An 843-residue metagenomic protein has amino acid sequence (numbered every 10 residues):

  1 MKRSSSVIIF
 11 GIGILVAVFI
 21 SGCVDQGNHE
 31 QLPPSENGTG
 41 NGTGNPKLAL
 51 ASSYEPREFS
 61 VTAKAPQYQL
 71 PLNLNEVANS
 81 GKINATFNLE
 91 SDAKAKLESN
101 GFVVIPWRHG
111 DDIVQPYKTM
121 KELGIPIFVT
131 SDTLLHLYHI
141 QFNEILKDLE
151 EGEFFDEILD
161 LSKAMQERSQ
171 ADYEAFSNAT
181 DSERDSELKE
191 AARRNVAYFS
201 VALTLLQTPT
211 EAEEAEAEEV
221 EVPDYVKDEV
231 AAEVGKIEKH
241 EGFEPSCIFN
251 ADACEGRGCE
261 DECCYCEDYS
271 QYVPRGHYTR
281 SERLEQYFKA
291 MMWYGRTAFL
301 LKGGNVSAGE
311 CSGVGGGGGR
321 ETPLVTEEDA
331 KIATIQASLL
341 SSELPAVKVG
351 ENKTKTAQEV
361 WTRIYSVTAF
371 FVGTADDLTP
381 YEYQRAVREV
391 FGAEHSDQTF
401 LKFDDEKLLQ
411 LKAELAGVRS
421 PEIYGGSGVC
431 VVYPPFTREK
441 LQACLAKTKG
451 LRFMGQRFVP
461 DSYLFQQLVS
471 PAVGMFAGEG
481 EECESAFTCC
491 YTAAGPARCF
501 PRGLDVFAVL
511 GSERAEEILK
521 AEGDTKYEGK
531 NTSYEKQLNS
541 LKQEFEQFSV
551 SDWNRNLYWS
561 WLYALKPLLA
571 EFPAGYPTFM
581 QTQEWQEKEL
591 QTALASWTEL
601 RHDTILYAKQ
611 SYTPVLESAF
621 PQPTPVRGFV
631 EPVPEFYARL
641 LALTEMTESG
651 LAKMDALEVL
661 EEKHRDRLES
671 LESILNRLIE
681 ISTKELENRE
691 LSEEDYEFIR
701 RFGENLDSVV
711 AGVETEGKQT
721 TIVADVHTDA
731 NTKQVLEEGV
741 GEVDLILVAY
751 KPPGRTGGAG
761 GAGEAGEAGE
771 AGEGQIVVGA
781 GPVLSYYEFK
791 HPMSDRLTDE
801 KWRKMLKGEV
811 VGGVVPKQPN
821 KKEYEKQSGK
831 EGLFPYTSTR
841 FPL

Functional and structural regions predicted by a protein language model:
M1-P34: Secretory targeting signatures
S4-S5, E30, T39, T43 (+1 more regions): Residue-level detector of intrinsically disordered/flexible regions characterized by low predicted structural confidence
G11-I12, E764-E770: Charge-dense, intrinsically disordered terminal/linker segments
G22, A759-A765: Extracellular/surface recognition and adhesion modules
P33, N37-G758, E770-L843: Long, non-catalytic protein-protein interaction scaffolds
